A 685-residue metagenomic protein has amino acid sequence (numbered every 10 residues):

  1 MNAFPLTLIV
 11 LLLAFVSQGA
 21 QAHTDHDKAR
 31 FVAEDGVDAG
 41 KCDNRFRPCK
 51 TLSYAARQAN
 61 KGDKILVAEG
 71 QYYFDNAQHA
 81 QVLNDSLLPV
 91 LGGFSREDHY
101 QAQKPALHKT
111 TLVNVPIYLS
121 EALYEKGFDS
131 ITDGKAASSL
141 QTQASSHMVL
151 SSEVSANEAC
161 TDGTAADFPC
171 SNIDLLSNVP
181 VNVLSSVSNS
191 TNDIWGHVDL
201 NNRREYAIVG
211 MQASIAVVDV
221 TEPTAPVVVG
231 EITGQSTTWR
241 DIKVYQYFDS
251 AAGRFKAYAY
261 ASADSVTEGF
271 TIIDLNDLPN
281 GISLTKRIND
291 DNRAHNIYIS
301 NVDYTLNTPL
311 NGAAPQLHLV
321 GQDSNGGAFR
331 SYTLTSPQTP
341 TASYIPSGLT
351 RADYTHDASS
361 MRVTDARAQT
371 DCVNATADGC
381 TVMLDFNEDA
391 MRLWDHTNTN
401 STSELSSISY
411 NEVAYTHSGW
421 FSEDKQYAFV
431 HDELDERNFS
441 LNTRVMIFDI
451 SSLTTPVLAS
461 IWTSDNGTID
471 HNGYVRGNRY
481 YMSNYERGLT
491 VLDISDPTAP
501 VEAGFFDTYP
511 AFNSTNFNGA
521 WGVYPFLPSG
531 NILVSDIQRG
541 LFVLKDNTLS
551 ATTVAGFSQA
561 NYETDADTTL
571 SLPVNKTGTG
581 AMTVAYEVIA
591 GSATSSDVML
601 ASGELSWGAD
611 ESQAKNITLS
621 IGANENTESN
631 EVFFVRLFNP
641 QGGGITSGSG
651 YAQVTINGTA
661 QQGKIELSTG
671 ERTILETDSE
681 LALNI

Functional and structural regions predicted by a protein language model:
T7-F15: Bacterial N-terminal signal peptides
S17-G19: N-terminal signal peptide c-region/cleavage motif recognized by signal peptidases
Q21-Y54, Q71, A137-S139: Right-handed parallel beta-helix/beta-solenoid
R30-E34, A55-F74, L88-F94, A585: Glycine-rich repeat segments that build the extracellular carbohydrate-interaction surface of secreted and virion
D35-A39, D63, G70-Y73, G93-H99 (+8 more regions): Acidic glycine-/aspartate-rich tracts in secreted/extracellular proteins
D75-T111, E121-E125: Beta-solenoid repeat scaffold
Q101-T552: Feature marking well-ordered beta-strand scaffolds used for ligand recognition
T548-I685: Short boundary segments that mark the start of a structured unit
